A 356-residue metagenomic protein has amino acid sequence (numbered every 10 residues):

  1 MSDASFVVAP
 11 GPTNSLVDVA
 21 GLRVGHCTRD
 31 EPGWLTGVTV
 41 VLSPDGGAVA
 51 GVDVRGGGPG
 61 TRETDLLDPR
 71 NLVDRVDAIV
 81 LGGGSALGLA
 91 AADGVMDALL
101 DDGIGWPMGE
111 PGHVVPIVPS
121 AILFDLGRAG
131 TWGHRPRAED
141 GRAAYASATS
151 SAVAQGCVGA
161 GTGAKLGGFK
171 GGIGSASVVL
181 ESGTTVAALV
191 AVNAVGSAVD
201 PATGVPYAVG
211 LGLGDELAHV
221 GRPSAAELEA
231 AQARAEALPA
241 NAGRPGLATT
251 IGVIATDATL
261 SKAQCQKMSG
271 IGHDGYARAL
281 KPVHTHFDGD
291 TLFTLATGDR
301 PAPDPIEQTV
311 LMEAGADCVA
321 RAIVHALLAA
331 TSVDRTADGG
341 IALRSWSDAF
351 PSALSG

Functional and structural regions predicted by a protein language model:
S2-D93, D97-G356: A structural signal for small-residue-enriched, beta-sheet-centric alpha/beta enzyme cores and oligomeric scaffold folds
